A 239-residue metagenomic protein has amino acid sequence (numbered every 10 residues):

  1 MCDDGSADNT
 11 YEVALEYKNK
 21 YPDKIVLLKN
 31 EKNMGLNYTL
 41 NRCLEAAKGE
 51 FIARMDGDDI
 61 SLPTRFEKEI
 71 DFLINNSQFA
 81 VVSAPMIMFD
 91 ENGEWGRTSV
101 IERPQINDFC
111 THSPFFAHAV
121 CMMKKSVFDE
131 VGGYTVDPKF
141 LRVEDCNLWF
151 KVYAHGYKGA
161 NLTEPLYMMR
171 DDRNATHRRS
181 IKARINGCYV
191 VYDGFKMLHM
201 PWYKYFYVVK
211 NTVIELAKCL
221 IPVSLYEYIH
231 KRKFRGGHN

Functional and structural regions predicted by a protein language model:
D3-E12, K32, D56: A conserved acidic beta->alpha catalytic loop
D8-Y17, I60, T64: Acidic helix N-cap motif at the loop->helix transition within catalytic regions of sugar-transfer enzymes
N30-A47, K68: Glycine-rich, basic loop-to-helix element that forms the pyrophosphate-binding segment of sugar-nucleotide handling
E45, P104-K182, G187-V190: Conserved nucleotide-sugar donor-binding catalytic segment
I52: Short aromatic/hydrophobic "clamp" motif used to bind/position activated sugar donors
D56-I60, P85: The conserved acidic donor/metal-binding loop of glycosyltransferases
T64-G96: Conserved donor NDP-sugar-binding/catalytic core segment of glycosyltransferases
A175-N239: Non-catalytic, C-terminal membrane-associated alpha-helical segments of glycosyltransferases
